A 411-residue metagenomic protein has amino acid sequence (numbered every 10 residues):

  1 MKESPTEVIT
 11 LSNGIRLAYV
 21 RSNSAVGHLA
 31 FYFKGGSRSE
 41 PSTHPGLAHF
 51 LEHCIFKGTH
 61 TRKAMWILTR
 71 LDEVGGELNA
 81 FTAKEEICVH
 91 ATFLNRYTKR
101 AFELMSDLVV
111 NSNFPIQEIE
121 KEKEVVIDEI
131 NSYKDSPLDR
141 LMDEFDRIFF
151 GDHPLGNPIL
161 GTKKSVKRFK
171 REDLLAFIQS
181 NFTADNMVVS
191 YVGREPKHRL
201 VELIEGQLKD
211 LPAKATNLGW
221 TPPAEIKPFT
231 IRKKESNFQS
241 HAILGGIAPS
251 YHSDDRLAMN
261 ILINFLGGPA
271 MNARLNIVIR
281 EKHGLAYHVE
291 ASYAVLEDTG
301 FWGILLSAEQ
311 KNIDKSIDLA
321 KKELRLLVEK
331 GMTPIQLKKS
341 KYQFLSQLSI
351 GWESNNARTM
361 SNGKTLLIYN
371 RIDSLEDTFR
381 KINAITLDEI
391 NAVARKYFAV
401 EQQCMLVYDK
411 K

Functional and structural regions predicted by a protein language model:
M1-V26: N- or domain-start disorder-to-order transition segments that initiate the globular core
T10, W66-P222, R232, A242 (+4 more regions): Charge-rich, well-structured scaffold segments of protease-associated domains
R16, G36, P249-S250: Short beta-turn/strand-loop junction motif enriched in small, turn-promoting residues
R21-L71, D254-G267, R274-I277: Active/ligand-binding-proximal structured segments within catalytic/core domains that scaffold catalytic residues
S22-A25, A83, N237-F238, A399: Short strand-connecting beta-turns/loops that link adjacent beta-strands
L29-F33, M105, S240-A242: A short acidic-to-branched-hydrophobic micro-motif
K227-T230: Flexible, small-/acidic-enriched active-site or ligand-binding loops
